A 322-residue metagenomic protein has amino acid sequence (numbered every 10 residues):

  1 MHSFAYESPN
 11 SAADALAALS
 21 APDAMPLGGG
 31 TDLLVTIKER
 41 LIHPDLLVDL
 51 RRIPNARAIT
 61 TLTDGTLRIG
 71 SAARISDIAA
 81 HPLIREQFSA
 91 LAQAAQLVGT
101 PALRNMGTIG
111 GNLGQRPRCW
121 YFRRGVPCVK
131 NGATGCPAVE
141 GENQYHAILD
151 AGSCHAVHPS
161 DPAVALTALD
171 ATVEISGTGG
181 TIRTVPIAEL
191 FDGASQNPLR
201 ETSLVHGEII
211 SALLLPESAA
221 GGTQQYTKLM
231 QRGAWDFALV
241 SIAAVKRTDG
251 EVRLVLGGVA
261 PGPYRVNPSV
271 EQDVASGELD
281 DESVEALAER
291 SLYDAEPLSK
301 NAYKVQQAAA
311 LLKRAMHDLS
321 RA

Functional and structural regions predicted by a protein language model:
M1-A322: C-terminal structural segment of proteins
